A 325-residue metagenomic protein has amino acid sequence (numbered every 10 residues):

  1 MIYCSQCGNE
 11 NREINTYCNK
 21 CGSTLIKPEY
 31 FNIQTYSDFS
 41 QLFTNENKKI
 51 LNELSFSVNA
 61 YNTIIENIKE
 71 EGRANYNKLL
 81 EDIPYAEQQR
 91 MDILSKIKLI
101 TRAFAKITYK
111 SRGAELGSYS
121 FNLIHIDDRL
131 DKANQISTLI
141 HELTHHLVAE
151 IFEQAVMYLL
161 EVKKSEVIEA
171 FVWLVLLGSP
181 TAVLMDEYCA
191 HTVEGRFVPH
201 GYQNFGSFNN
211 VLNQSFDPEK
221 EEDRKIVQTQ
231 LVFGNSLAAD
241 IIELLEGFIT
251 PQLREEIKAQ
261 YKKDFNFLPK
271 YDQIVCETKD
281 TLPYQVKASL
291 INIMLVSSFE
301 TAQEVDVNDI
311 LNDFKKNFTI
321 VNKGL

Functional and structural regions predicted by a protein language model:
C4-C7, C18-C21: Short cysteine-rich clusters marking metal-coordination/redox-active sites
I14-Y17, P28: Short Cys/His-rich "knuckle" micro-motifs
G22-P28: Short Cys/His-rich micro-motifs in 6-15 aa windows
F43-T44, E53-E115, L295: An N-terminal, globular interaction/scaffold subdomain
I100-L139, L143-E150: Active-site scaffold of zinc-dependent metalloenzymes
A133, A149-L184: Post-HEXXH active-site segment of zinc metalloproteases
M185, V193-K220: Short helix/loop segments within enzyme catalytic domains that coordinate or immediately flank catalytic cofactors
S207-L325: Pan-zinc metallopeptidase signature
